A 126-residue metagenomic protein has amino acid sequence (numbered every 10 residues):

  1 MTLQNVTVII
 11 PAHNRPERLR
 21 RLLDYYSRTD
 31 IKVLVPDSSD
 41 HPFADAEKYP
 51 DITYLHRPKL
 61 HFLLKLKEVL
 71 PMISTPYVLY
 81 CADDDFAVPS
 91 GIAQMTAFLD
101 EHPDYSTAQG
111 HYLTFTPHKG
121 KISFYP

Functional and structural regions predicted by a protein language model:
N5-T7, K32: Cell-envelope/extracellular polymer assembly enzymes that use nucleotide-activated donors
P11-R28: Short, well-formed alpha-helical segments that are part of the catalytic scaffolds of diverse glycosyltransferases
L23-D24, T75, V88-D100: Short alpha-helix within the catalytic core of nucleotide-sugar-dependent glycosyltransferases
D24-H56: Acidic donor-binding segment of Leloir-type glycosyltransferases
R57-I73: Glycine-rich, basic loop-to-helix element that forms the pyrophosphate-binding segment of sugar-nucleotide handling
V78: Short aromatic/hydrophobic "clamp" motif used to bind/position activated sugar donors
A82-F86: The conserved acidic donor/metal-binding loop of glycosyltransferases
I92-F124: Conserved donor NDP-sugar-binding/catalytic core segment of glycosyltransferases
